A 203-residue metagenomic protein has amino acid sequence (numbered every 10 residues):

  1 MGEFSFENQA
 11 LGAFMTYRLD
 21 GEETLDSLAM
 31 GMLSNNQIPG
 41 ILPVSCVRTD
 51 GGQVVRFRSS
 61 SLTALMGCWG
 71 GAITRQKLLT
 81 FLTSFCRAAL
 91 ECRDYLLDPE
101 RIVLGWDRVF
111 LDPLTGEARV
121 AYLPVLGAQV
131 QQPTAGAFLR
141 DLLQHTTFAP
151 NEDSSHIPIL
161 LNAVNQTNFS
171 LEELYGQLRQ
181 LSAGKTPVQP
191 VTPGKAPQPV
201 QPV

Functional and structural regions predicted by a protein language model:
M1-E7, E91-D94, G184-V203: Gram-positive cell-envelope targeting signals
G2-L82: Conserved structural core of kinase catalytic domains
M32-Q37, F85-L96, L139-T147: Hydrophobic, Leu/Ile/Phe/Ala-enriched alpha-helical segments that form helix-helix packing faces
S45-C46, K77-Q132, P150, N168: Catalytic-loop of the protein kinase fold
R58-G67, D98, A149, S170: Short, solvent-exposed coil/turn linker segments
S59, L111, Y122, Q201-V203: Hydrophobic side chains in beta-strands
D112-Q189: C-lobe/activation-segment region of protein kinase-like
